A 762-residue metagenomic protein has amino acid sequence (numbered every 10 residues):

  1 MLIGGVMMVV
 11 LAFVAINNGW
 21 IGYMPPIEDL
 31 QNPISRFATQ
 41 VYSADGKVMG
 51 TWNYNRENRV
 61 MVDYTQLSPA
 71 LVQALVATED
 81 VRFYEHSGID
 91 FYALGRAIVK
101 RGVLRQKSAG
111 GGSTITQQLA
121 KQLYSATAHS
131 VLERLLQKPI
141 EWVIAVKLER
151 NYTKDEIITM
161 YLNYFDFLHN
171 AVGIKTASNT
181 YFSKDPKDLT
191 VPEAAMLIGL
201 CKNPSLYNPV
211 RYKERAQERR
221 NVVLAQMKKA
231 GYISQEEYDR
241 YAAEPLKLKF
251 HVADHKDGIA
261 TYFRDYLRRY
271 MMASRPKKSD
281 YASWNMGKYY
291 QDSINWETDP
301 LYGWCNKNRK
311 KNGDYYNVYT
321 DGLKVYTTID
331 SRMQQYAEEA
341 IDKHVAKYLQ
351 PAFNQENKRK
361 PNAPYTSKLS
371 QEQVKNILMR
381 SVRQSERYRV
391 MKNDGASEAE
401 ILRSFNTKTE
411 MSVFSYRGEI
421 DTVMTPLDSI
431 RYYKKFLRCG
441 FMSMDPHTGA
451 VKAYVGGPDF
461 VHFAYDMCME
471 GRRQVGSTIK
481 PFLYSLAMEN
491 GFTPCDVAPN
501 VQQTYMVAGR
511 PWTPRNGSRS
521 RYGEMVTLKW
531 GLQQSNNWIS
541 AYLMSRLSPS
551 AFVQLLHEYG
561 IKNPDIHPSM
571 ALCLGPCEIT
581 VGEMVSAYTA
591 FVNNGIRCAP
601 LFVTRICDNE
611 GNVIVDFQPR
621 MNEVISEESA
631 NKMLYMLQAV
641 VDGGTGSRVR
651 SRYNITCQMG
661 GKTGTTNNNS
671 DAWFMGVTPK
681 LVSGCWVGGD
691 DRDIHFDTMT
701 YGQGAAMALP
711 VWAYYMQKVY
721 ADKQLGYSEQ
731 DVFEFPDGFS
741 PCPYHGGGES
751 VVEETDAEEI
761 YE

Functional and structural regions predicted by a protein language model:
M1-Y42, R82, G102, Y348: N-terminal type II signal-anchor transmembrane helix that functions as the membrane-insertion/stop-transfer segment
S35-A38, Y42-W296, C305, N312-D314 (+4 more regions): Peptidoglycan glycan-strand catalytic modules in the bacterial/periplasmic cell-wall system
A74-V76, M227, A337, T448-G449 (+6 more regions): Active-site SXXK
Y84-L94, V172-K175, S234-D239, Y465 (+3 more regions): Short, well-structured active-site flanking segments
K107, S234-T328, R332-D394: Non-catalytic structural connector segments
T114, L123-S125, S130, R134 (+5 more regions): Active-site-adjacent helix/loop patches that line small-molecule binding or acyl-intermediate pockets
P245, E470-M525, A599-I614: Short, glycine/proline-biased beta-turn/loop segments that scaffold the active-site neighborhood
T327, S331-K347, L378-D445, A450 (+4 more regions): A penicillin-recognizing enzyme superfamily signal
